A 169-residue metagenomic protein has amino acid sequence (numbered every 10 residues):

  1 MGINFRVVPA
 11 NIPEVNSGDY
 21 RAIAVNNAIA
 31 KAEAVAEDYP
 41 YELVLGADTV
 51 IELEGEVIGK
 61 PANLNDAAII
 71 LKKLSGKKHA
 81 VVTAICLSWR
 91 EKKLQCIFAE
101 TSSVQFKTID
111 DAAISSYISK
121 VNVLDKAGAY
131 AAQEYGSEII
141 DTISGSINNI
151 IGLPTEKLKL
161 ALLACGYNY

Functional and structural regions predicted by a protein language model:
M1-I3: N-terminal beta1-alpha1 ligand-phosphate binding loop
F5-E14: A short beta-strand-loop structural module common to alpha/beta enzyme folds
V7, G18-Y169: Anionic-ligand binding patches
